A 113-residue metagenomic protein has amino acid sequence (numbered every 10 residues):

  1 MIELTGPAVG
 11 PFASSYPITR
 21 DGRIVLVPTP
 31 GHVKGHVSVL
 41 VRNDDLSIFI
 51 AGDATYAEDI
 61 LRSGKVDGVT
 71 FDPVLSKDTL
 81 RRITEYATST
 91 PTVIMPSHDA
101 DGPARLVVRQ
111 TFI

Functional and structural regions predicted by a protein language model:
M1-V27, L75-P91, L106: Metallo-beta-lactamase
I24-T29, F49-G52: Active-site-proximal beta-strand elements of phosphoester/diester hydrolases
V25, G35-V37: Short beta-strand micro-motifs in enzyme catalytic cores
G31-V33: Glycine/acidic-rich beta-strand-loop module
S38-I113: Cap/insert and terminal regions of metallo-dependent hydrolase folds
